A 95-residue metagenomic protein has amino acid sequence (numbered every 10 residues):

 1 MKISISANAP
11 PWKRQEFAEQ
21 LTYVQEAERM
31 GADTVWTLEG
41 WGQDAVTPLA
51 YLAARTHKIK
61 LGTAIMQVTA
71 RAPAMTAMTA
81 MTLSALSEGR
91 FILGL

Functional and structural regions predicted by a protein language model:
M1-G62: N-terminal beta1-alpha1-beta2 module of alpha/beta enzyme domains
M1-R14, A72-L95: Flexible, glycine-rich active-site loops centered on histidine and acidic residues that chelate a metal or position
W41, I65-V68, A72: Structured beta->alpha junctions
A45-L49, V68, M78: Alpha-helical scaffolding within the catalytic cores of extracellular/periplasmic polymer-degrading hydrolases
K60-M66, I92-L93: A short, GP-enriched loop/loop-strand-helix hinge that lies immediately N-terminal to, or at the N-terminal rim
